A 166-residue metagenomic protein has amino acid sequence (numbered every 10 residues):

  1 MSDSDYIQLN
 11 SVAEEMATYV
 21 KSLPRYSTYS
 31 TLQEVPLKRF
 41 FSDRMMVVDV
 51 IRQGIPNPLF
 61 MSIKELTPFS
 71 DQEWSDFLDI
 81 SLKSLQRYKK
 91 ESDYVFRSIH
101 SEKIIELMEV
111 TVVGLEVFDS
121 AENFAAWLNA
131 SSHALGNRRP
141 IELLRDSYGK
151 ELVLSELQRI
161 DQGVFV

Functional and structural regions predicted by a protein language model:
M1-V166: Non-transmembrane "mature" sequence context
